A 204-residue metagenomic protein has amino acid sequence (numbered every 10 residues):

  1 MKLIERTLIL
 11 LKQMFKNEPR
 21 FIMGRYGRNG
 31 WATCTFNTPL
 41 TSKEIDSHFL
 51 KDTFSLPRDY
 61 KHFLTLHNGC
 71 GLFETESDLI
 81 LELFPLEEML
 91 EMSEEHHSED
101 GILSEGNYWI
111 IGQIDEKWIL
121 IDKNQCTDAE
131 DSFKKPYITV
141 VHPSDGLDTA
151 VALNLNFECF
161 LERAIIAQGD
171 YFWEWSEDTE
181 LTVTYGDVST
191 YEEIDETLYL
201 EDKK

Functional and structural regions predicted by a protein language model:
M1-K43, L66-K204: A C-terminal-region feature
D46-E74: Short, well-structured hydrophobic secondary-structure segments
